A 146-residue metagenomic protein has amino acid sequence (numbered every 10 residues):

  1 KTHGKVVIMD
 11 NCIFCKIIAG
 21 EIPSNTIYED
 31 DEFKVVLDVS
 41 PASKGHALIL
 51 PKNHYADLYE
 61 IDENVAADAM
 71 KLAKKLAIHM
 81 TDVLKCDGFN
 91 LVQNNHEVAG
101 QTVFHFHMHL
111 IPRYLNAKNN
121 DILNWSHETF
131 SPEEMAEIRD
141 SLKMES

Functional and structural regions predicted by a protein language model:
T2-S146: HIT superfamily nucleotide-processing domains
